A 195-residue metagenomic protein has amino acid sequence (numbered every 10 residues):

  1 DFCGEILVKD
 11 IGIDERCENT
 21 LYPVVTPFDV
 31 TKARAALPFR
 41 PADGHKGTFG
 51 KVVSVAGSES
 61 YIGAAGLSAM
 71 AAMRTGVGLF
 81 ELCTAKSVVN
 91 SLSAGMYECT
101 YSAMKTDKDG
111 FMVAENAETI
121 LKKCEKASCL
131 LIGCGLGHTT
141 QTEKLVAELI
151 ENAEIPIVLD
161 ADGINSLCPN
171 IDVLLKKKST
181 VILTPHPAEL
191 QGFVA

Functional and structural regions predicted by a protein language model:
D1-I157, N165-L183, P187-A195: Small-residue (G/A/S/T)-rich helix-start motifs and N-terminal tracts that mark the onset
